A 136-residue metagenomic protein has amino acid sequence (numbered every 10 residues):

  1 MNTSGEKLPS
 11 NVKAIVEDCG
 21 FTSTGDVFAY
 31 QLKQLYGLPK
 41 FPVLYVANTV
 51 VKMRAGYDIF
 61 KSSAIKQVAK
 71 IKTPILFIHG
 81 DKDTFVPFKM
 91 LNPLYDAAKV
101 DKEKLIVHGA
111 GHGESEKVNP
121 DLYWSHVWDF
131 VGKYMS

Functional and structural regions predicted by a protein language model:
N2-D58: Hydrolase active-site cap/lid region
S10-K13, T73-L76, V100-D101: Loop/turn elements at helix/coil->beta-strand transitions in domains of secreted/extracellular proteins
I15, K104-L105: Hydrophobic/aromatic anchor residues within beta-strands of the central parallel beta-sheet of Rossmann-like
A64, T73, P87-D96: Short alpha-helix in the alpha/beta-hydrolase fold that links the catalytic acid
K70-K72, F77-H79, D83: Short beta-strand/loop motif that positions the catalytic acidic residue of the alpha/beta-hydrolase fold
D81-V86, G113-E114: Acidic catalytic loop of the alpha/beta-hydrolase fold
L105-G111: Short glycine-rich catalytic loops that host catalytic nucleophiles or stabilize transition states across multiple
K117-S136: Catalytic active-site module of serine/aspartate enzymes centered on a nucleophile-bearing elbow/loop
